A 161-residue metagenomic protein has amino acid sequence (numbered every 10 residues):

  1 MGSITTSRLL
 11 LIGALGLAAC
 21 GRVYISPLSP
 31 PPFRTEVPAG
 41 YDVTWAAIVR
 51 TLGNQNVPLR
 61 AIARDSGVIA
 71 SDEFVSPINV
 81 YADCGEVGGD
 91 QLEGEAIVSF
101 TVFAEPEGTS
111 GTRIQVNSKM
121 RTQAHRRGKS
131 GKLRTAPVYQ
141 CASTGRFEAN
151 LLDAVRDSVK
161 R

Functional and structural regions predicted by a protein language model:
M1-L10: Bacterial N-terminal signal peptides that target proteins for export
A14: Extracellular glycan-targeting catalytic surfaces
L17-A19: C-terminal motif of bacterial Sec signal peptides marking the signal peptidase cleavage site
G21-R161: Ser/Thr-rich, low-complexity intrinsically disordered terminal regions
